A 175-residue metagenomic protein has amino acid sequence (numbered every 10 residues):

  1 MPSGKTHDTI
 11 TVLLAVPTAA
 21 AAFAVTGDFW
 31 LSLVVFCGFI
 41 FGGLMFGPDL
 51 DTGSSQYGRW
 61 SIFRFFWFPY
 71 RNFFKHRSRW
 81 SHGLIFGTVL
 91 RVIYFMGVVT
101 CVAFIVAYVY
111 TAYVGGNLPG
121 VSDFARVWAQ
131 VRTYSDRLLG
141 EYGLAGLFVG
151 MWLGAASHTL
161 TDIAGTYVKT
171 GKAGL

Functional and structural regions predicted by a protein language model:
M1-L175: N-terminal membrane-targeting hydrophobic helices
